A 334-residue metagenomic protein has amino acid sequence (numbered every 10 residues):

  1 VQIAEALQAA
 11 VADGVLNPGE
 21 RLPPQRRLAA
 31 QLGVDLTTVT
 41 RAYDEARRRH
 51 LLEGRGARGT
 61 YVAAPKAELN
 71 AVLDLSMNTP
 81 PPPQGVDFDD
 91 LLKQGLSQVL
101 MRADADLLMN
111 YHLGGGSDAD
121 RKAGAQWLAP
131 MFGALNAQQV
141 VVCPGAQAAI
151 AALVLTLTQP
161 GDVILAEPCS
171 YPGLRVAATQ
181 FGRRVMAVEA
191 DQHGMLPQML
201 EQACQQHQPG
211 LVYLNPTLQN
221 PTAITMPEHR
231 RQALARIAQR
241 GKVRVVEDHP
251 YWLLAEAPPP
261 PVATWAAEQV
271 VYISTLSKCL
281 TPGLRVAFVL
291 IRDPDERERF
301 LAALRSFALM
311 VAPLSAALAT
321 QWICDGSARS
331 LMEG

Functional and structural regions predicted by a protein language model:
V1-L113, D120-K122, Q126, L301 (+2 more regions): N-terminal basic, amphipathic alpha-helical segments
G56, A137, P144, E247 (+1 more regions): Short loop/edge segments at beta-strand edges and connector loops that shape dinucleotide/nucleotide cofactor-binding
P80-P81, P216-Q219, K278: Short glycine-rich anion-binding loops that position phosphate/pyrophosphate groups of nucleotides and phosphorylated
F88-D89, G95-V99, P227-A238, V289: A short, gly/pro- and small-residue-rich
L107-K242, W252-V271: Conserved core of the PLP fold type I
V271-Y272, K278-G334: PLP-dependent aminotransferase class I/II
